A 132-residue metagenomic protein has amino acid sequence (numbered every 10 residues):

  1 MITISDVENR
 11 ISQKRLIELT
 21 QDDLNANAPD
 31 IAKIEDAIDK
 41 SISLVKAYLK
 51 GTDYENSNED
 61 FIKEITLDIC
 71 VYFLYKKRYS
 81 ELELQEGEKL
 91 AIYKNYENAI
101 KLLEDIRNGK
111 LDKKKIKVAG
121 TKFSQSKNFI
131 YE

Functional and structural regions predicted by a protein language model:
M1-I62, A119-E132: Conserved short "hinge" loops at termini or chain/domain junctions
F61-Y72: Core structural elements
Y72-E132: Short loop/turn elements at secondary-structure junctions
